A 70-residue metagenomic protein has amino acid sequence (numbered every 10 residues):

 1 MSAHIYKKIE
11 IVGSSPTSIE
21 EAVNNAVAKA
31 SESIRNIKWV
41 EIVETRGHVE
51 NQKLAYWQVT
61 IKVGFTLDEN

Functional and structural regions predicted by a protein language model:
H4-W39: Short, well-ordered alpha-helical segments
E10, E41, T60-K62: Conserved beta-strand segments that form the floor/walls of ligand-binding pockets within enzyme and binding domains
R35-V49: Charge-dense, low-complexity polyampholytic segments
T45-N70: A cross-kingdom feature marking charged/low-complexity
